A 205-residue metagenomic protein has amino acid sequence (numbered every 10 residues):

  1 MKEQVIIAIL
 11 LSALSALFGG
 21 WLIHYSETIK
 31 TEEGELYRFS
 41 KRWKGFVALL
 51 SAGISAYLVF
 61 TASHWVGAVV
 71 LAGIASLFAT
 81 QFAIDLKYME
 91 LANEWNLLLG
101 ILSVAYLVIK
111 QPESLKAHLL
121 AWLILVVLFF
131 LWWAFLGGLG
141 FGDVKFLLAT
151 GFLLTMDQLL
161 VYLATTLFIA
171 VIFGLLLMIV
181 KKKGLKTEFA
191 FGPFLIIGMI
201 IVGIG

Functional and structural regions predicted by a protein language model:
M1-G205: A membrane-topology feature that recognizes alpha-helical transmembrane segments and their immediate juxtamembrane
